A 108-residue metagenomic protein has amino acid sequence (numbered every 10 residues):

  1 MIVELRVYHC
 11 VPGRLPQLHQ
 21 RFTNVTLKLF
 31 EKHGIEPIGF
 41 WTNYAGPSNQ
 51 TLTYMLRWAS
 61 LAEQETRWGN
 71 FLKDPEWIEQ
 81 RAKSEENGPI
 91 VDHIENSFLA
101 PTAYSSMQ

Functional and structural regions predicted by a protein language model:
M1-I2, G13-H19, M55-L61, I90: A broad, low-specificity signal for short, low-complexity segments enriched in glycine/proline and polar/charged
V3-E4, R14-P16, T26-L29, L61-Q64 (+2 more regions): Short loop/beta submotifs within extracellular cysteine-rich repeat domains
V3-H9, I38-D74, E95-L99: Short, well-ordered beta-strand segments in beta-rich or mixed alpha/beta enzyme and ligand-binding folds
R14-F40: Short amphipathic alpha-helical segments
Q20, V25-L27, L52-Y54, F71 (+3 more regions): General N-terminal targeting signals
F22, W68, R81: Short, flexible helix/strand-to-coil boundary loops that buttress conserved ligand/catalytic motifs in alpha/beta
H33-N49, I78-Q108: Glycine-rich beta-strand-turn "strand-cap" elements at beta-sheet edges
